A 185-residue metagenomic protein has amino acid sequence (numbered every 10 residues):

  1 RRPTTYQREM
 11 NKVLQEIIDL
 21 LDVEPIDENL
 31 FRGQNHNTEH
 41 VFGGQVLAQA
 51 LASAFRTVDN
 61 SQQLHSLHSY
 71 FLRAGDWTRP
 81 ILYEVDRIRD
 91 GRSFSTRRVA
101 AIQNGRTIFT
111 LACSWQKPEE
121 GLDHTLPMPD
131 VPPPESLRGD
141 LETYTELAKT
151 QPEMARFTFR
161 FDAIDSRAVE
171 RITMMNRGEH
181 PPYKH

Functional and structural regions predicted by a protein language model:
R1-E9: Short, Lys/Arg-enriched N-terminal segments with co-localized hydrophobic residues within the first ~10-30 amino acids
E9-H185: Terminal targeting signals and extreme-terminal segments of soluble enzymes
